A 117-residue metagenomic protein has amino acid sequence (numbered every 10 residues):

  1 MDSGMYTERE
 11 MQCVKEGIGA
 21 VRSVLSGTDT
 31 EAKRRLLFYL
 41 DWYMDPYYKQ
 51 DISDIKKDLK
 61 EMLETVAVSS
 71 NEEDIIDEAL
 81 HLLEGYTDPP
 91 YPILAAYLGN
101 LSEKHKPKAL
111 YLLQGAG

Functional and structural regions predicted by a protein language model:
M1-Q12, R34-D51, D74-D88, P107-G117: Structural detector for internal amphipathic alpha-helices that build alpha-solenoid repeat scaffolds
C13-V21, I52-M62, Y91: Core helices of alpha-solenoid repeat scaffolds
I18-T30, K60-N71, A95-E103: HEAT/HEAT-like alpha-solenoid repeats
Y48, I52, Y91-L98, S102: Elongated alpha-helical scaffolds that mediate protein-protein interactions in large eukaryotic proteins, primarily
D54-E64, E72-A79: Long amphipathic alpha-helical segments
